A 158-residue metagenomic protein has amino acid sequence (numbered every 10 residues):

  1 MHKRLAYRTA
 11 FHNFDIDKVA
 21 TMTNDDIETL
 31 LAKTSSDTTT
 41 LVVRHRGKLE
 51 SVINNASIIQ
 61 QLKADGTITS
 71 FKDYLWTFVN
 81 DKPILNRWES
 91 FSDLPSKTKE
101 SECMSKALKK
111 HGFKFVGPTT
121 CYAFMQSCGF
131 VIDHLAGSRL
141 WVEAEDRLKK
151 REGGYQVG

Functional and structural regions predicted by a protein language model:
M1-G158: HhH-family (HhH-GPD) DNA N-glycosylase catalytic core used in base-excision repair
